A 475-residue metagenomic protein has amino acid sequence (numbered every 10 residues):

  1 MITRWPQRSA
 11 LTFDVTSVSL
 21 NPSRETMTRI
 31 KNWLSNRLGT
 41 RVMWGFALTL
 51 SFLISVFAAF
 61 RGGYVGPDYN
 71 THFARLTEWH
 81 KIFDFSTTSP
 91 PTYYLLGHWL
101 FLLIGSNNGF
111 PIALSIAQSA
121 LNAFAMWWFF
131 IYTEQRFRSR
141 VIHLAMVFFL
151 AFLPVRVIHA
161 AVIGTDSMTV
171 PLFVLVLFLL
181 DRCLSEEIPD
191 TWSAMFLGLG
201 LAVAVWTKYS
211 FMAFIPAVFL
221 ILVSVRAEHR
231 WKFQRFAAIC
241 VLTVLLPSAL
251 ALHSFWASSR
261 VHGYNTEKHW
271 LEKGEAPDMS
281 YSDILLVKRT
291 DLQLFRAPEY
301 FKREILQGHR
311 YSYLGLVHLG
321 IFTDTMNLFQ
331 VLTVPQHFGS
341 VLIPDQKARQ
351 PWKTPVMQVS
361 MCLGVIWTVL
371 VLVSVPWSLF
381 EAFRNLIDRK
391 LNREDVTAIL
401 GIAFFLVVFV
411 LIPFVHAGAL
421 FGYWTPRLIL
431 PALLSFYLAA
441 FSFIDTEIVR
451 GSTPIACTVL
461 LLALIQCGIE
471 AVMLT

Functional and structural regions predicted by a protein language model:
M27-N32, L179-S185, F214-V244, W256 (+1 more regions): Perimembrane helix-loop-helix junctions
G39-P67, F152, L242-S258, V407 (+1 more regions): Transmembrane signal-anchor helices characteristic of membrane glycosylation enzymes that use polyprenol
R61-R75, D84-L100, N108-G109, H262-Y264: Extracytoplasmic catalytic/substrate-binding loops of multi-pass membrane glycan-assembly enzymes
T88-L102, N108, I112, E275-L386 (+1 more regions): Lumenal/periplasmic acceptor-binding loop at the mouth of the active site in multi-pass, GT-C-fold membrane enzymes
A113-F137, L175, V373-W377: Transmembrane-helix motifs of polytopic, lipid-linked glycan transferases
M146-F152, F178, L201, V205: Short helix- or helix-capping micro-motifs that position conserved polar/aromatic residues at function-defining sites
V155-T169: Short acidic/glycine- and proline-prone juxtamembrane loop motifs at membrane-interface regions of multi-pass membrane
S193-K208: Membrane-interface alpha helices of multi-pass inner-membrane proteins
